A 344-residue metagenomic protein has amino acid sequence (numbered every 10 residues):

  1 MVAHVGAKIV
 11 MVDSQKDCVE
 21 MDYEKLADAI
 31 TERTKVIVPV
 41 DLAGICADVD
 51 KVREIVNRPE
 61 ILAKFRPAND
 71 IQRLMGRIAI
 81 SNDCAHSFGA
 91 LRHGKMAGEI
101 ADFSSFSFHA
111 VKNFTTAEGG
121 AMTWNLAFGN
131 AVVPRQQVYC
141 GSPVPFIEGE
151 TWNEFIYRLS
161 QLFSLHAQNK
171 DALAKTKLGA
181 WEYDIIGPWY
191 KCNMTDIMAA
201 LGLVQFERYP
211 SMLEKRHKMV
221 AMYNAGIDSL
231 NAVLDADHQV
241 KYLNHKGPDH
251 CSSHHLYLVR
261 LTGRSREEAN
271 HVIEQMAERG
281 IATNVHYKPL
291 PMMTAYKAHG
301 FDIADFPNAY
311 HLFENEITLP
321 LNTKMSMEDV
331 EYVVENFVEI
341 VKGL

Functional and structural regions predicted by a protein language model:
M1-C84, L91: PLP-dependent aminotransferase-like
V5, I100-A101, H238: Short, structured coil segments at secondary-structure junctions
V10, A79-S81, S105, K241-L243 (+1 more regions): Structural detector of well-ordered beta-strand residues that form the stable sheet scaffold of enzyme domains
E20-L26, G94-S104, Y332, F337-I340: A short alpha/beta connector and helix-capping loop motif
T31-K35, G94, A101-D102, E314: Active-site acidic short loop of glycosyltransferases
V36-V40, I45, V49-R53, L91 (+2 more regions): PLP-dependent aminotransferase class I/II
P67-T116, I147-E148, W181-I185: Conserved active-site segment immediately N-terminal to the catalytic lysine that forms the internal aldimine
S105-F106, T115, G120-T123, A199-L201: Short glycine- and hydrophobic/aromatic-rich loop-to-beta-strand nucleating segment in the catalytic cores
